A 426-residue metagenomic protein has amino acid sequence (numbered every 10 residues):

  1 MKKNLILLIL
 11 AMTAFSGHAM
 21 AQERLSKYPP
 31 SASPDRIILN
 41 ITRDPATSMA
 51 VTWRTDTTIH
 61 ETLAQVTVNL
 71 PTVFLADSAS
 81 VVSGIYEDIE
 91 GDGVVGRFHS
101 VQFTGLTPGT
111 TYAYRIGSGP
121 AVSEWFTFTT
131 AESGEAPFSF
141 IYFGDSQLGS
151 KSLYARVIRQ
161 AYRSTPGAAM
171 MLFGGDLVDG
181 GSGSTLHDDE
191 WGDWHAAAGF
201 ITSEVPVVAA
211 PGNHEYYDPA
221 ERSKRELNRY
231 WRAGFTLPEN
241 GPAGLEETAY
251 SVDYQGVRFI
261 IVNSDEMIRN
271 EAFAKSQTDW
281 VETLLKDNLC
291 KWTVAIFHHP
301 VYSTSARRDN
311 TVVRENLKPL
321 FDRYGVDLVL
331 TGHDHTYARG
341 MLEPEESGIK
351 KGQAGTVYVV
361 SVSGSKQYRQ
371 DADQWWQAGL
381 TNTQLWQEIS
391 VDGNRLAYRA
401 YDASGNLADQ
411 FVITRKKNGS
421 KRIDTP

Functional and structural regions predicted by a protein language model:
L7-A14: Bacterial N-terminal signal peptides
M20-Y142, R163-S164, N382, E388 (+2 more regions): Acidic, histidine-bearing metal-coordination/catalytic regions of metal-dependent phosphoesterases
R97-F103, T111-T127, T185-L289, N316 (+1 more regions): Extended active-site neighborhood of metal-dependent phosphoesterases/phosphodiesterases
T110, A136-S139, P166-F173, T202-V208 (+5 more regions): Loop/turn elements at helix/coil->beta-strand transitions in domains of secreted/extracellular proteins
P137-A210, E215-Y216: Conserved, compact domain cores that house catalytic/ligand-binding motifs in diverse enzymes and effector modules
Y142-G144, M170-D176, P206-N213, N263 (+3 more regions): Active-site neighborhood of phospho(di)ester-bond hydrolases with catalytic His/Asp-centered motifs
L148-S152, V178-G183, P211-A220, M267-E271 (+5 more regions): Active-site environment of divalent metal-dependent phosphoester hydrolases
E190, E266-A272, N288-V329, K350: Active-site-proximal segments of metal-dependent phosphoesterases and phosphodiesterases across multiple
